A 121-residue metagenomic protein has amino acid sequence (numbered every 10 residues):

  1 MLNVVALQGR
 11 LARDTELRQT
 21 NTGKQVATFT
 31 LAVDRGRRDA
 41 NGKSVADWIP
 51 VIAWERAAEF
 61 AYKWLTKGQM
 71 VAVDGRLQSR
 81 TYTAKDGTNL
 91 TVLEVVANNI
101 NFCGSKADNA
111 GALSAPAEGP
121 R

Functional and structural regions predicted by a protein language model:
M1-N3, T15-T22, R38-S44, G87-T88 (+1 more regions): Acidic, gly/ser/pro-rich intrinsically disordered tails
V5, Q25, V45-D47, T91 (+1 more regions): Exposed loop/turn and edge beta-strand positions of beta-sandwich/beta-sheet ligand-binding modules
V5-L11, L31, K67-Q78, A97-I100: OB-fold and OB-like beta-barrel modules that bind single-stranded nucleic acids
R10-A12, W54-E55: Loop/turn elements at beta-strand to alpha-helix junctions within RNA-recognition modules
Q19-V33, T91: Short aromatic-glycine-enriched beta-strand elements
D39-K63: A beta-strand/beta-hairpin structural motif
V51, A84-F102: OB-fold/S1-family single-stranded nucleic acid-binding modules
W54-L90: Beta-rich strand-turn-strand
